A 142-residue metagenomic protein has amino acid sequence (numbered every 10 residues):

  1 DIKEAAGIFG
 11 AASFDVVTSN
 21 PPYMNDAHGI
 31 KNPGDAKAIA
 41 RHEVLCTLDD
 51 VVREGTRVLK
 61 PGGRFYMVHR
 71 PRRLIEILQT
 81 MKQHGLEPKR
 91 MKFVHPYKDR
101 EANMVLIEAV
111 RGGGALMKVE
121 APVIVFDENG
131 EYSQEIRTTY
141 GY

Functional and structural regions predicted by a protein language model:
D1-A6: Conserved SAM/SAH-binding loop
G7, A12-V16, P21-D50: Mobile active-site "lid"/loop adjacent to the S-adenosyl-L-methionine
F9, F14, Y23, F65-H69 (+3 more regions): Aromatic side chains
D15, K92, I124-F126: Residues in well-ordered beta-strands of folded domains
N25, V58-L59, G113: Generic helix-packing signal
A36-A38, G85-E87, V110, V125-E128: Short, low-complexity, polar/charged sequence segments that are solvent-exposed and flexible
V44-P96, R100-A102, L106: Conserved Class I SAM-dependent methyltransferase catalytic core
E101-Y142: SAM/dcSAM-binding transferase cores
